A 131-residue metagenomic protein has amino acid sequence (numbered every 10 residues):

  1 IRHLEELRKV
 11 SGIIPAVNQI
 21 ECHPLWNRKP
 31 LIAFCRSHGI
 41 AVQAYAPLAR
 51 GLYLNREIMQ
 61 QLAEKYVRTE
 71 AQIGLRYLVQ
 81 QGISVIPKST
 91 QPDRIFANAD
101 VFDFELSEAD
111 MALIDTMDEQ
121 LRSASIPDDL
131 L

Functional and structural regions predicted by a protein language model:
I1-L131: Beta/alpha (TIM)-barrel catalytic core signal, keyed to glycine-rich beta->alpha loops juxtaposed to Asp/Glu that bind
